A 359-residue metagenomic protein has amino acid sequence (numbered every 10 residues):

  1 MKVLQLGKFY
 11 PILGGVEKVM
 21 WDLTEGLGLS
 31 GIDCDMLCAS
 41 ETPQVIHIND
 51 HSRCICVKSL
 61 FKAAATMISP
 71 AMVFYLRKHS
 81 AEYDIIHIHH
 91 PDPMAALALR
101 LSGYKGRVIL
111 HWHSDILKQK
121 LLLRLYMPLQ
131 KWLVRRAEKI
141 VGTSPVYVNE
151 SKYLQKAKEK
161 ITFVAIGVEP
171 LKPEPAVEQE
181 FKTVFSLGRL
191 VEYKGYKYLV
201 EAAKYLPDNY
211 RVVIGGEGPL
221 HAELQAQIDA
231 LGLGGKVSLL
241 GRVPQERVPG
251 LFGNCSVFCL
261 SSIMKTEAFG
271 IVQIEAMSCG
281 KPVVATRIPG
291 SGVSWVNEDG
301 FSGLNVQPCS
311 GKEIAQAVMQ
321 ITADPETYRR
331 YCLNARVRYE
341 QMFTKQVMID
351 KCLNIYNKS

Functional and structural regions predicted by a protein language model:
L4, A176-K204, V213: Conserved donor-binding/catalytic core segment of Leloir-type glycosyltransferases
C38, Q130-P173: Donor nucleotide-sugar binding/catalytic pocket of nucleotide-sugar-dependent glycosyltransferases
I88-A95: Short His-centered aromatic/hydrophobic patch
E223-V243: Nucleotide-activated donor-binding/catalytic signature segment of Leloir-type glycosyltransferases, i.e., the conserved
K236, Q320, T327-M342, K351-N354: A short, well-ordered alpha-helix in the C-terminal region of glycosyltransferases
G253-A268, K281: Acidic donor-binding loop of glycosyltransferase active sites
S278-R287: Short hydrophobic beta-strand element within catalytic cores of glycosyltransferases and related nucleotide-activated
E298-G311, Q320-E326: Conserved acidic donor-binding segment of nucleotide-sugar-dependent glycosyltransferases
